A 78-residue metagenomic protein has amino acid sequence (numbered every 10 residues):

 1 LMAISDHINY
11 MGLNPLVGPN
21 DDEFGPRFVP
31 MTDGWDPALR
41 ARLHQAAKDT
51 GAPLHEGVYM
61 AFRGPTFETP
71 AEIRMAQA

Functional and structural regions predicted by a protein language model:
L1-A78: Glycine-rich phosphate- or other oxyanion-binding loops that anchor nucleotides, phosphorylated ligands
